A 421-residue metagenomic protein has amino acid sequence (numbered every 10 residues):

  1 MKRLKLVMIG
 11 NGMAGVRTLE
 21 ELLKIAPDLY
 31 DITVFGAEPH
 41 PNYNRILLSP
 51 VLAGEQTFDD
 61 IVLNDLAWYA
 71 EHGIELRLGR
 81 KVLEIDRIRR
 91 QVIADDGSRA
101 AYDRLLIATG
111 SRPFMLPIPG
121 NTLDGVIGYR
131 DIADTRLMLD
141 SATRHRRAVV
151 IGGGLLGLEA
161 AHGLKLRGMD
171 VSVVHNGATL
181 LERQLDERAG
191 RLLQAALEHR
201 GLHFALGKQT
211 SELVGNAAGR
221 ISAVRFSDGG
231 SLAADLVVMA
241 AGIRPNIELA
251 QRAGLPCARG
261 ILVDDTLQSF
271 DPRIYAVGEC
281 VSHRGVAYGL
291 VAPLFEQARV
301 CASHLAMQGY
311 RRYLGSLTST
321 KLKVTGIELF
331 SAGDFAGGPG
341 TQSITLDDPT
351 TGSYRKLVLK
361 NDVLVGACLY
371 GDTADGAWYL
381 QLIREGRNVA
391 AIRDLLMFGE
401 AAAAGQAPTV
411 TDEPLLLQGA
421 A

Functional and structural regions predicted by a protein language model:
M1-K5, K24, C280-A377: Mid-to-C-terminal Rossmann-like scaffold of FAD/NAD(P)H-dependent oxidoreductases
M1-V7, L63-V149, R225-D228, V238-A240 (+3 more regions): FAD-binding core/adjacent interface of flavoenzyme oxidoreductases
K2-E75, G163-Q184: Beta1-alpha1 glycine-rich phosphate/pyrophosphate-binding loop at the start of Rossmann-like nucleotide-binding domains
G10-A14, R130-D131, I151-G154: Glycine-rich Rossmann-fold phosphate-binding loop(s) that bind the pyrophosphate of adenine dinucleotide cofactors
D31, D60-I61, A258-G260, Q308-S319: A short alpha-helix-loop-beta-strand transition element characteristic of N-terminal alpha/beta dinucleotide-binding
D31, L76-A94, A100, L166-V263: A Rossmann-like FAD-binding core segment of flavoenzymes
T122-R144, G215, G219-R225, G229-S303 (+1 more regions): FAD-site-proximal beta/loop scaffold in flavoenzymes
S222, G230-G254, I327-T409: C-terminal catalytic lobe of FAD-dependent flavoproteins
